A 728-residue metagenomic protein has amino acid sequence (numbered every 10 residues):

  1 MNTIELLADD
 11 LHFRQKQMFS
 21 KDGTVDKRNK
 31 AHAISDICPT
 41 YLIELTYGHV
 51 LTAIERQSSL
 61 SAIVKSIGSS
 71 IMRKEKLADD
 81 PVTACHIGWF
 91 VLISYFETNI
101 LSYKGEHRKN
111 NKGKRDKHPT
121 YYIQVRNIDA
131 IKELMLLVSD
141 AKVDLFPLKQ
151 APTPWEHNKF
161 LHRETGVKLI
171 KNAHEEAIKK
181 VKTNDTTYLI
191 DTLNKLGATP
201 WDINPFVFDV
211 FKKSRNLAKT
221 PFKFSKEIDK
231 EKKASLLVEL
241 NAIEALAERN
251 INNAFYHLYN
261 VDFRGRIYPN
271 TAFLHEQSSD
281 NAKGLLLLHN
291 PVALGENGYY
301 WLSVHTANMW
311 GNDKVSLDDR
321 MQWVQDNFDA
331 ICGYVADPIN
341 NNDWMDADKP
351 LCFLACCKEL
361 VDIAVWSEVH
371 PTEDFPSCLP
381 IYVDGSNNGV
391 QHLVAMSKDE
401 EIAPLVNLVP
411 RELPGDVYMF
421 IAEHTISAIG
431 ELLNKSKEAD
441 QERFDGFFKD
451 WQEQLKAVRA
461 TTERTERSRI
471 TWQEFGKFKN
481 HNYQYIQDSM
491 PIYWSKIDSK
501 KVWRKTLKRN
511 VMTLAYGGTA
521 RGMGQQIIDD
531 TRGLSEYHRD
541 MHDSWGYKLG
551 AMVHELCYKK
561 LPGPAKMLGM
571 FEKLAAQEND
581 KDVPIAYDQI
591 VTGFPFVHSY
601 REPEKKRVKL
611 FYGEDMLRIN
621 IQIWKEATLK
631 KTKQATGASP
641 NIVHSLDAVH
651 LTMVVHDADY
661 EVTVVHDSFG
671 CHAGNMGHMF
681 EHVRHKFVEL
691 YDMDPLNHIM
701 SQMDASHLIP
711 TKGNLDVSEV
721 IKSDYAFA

Functional and structural regions predicted by a protein language model:
M1-K508, A515-I642, D657, F680-E681 (+1 more regions): Non-catalytic nucleic-acid-binding interfaces of large nucleic-acid enzymes and RNP effectors
V511-T513, D529, H666-H672: Conserved short loop/turn motifs at secondary-structure junctions
M523, L651, D667-F669: Hydrophobic, well-ordered secondary-structure elements that form the walls of internal hydrophobic environments
G637-S645, G670-G674: Short, contiguous acidic/charged loop-to-helix segments that flank catalytic cores in large enzymes
D647-V665: Active-site palm subdomain of RNA-directed nucleic acid polymerases
E661-D694: C-terminal structured "cap/appendage" subdomains that terminate the fold
